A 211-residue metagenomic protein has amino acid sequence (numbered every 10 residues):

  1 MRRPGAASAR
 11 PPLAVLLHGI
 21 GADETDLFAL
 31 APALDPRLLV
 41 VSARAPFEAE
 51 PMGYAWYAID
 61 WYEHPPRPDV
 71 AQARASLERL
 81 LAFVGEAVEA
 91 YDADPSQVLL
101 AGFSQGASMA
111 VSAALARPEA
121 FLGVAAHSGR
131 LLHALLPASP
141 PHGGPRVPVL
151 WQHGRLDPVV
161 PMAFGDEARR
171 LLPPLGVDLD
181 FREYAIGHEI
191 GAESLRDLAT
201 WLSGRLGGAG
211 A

Functional and structural regions predicted by a protein language model:
M1-A93, Q97: Serine-hydrolase catalytic machinery in alpha/beta-hydrolase-like enzymes
P32-D35, P140-R146: Short, conserved loop/helix-junction motifs that constitute active-site signature segments in enzyme catalytic cores
R44, A101, A125-S128, Q152 (+1 more regions): Alpha/beta-hydrolase-fold catalytic nucleophile elbow
S96-G144: Primarily recognizes the serine-hydrolase "nucleophile elbow" in alpha/beta-hydrolase and SGNH/GDSL folds
G144-V149, L175-V177: Short, proline-enriched alpha-helix->beta-strand connector loops that line the catalytic pocket of alpha/beta-hydrolase
W151-H153, D157: Short beta-strand/loop motif that positions the catalytic acidic residue of the alpha/beta-hydrolase fold
A163-A211: C-terminal catalytic histidine-bearing segment of alpha/beta-hydrolase fold enzymes
